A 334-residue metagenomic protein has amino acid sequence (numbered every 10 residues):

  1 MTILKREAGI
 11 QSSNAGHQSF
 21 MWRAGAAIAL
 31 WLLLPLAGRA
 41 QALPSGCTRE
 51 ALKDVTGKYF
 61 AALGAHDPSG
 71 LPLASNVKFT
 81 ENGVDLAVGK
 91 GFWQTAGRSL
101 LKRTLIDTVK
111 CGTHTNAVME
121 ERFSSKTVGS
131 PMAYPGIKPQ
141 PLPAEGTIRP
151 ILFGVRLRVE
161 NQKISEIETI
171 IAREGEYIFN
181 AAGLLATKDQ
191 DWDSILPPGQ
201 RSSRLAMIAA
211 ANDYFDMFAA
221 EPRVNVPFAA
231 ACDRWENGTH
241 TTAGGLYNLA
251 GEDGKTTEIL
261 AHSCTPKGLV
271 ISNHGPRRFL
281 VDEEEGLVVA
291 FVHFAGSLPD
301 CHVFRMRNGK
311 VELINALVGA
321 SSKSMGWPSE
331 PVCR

Functional and structural regions predicted by a protein language model:
M1-M21: N-terminal secretory signal peptides that target proteins for export/translocation
K5, S13, L34-A37, N212 (+1 more regions): Low-complexity, intrinsically disordered short segments enriched for Gly/Pro and polybasic residues
G16, G25-P35: Bacterial N-terminal signal peptides
A40-R334: C-terminal and inter-domain tail/linker signature
